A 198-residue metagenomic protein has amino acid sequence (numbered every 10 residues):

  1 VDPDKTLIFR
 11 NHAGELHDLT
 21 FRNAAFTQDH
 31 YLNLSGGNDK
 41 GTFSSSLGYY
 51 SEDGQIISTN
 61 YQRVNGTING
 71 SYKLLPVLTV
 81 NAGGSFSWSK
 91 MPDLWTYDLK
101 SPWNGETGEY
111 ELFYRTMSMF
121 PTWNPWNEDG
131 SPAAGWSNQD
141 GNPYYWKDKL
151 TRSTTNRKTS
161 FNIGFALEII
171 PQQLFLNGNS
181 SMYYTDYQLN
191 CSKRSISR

Functional and structural regions predicted by a protein language model:
V1-A13, A24, G54-T59, N65 (+2 more regions): Surface-exposed loop/interface segments of Gram-negative outer-membrane beta-barrel transport/assembly proteins
F9, H30-L32: N-terminal periplasmic accessory domains that precede and gate Gram-negative outer-membrane beta-barrel machines
L19-F21: C-terminal beta-signal and adjacent terminal beta-strands/loops of Gram-negative outer-membrane beta-barrel proteins
T27, N38-D39, K73-V77, I170-Q172: Outer-membrane beta-barrel channels and translocator barrels
L32-N38, G66-Y72, F161-I169: Residues on the lipid-exposed face of transmembrane beta-strands in outer-membrane beta-barrel proteins
Y50-E52: Ligand-site clamp/hinge motif
